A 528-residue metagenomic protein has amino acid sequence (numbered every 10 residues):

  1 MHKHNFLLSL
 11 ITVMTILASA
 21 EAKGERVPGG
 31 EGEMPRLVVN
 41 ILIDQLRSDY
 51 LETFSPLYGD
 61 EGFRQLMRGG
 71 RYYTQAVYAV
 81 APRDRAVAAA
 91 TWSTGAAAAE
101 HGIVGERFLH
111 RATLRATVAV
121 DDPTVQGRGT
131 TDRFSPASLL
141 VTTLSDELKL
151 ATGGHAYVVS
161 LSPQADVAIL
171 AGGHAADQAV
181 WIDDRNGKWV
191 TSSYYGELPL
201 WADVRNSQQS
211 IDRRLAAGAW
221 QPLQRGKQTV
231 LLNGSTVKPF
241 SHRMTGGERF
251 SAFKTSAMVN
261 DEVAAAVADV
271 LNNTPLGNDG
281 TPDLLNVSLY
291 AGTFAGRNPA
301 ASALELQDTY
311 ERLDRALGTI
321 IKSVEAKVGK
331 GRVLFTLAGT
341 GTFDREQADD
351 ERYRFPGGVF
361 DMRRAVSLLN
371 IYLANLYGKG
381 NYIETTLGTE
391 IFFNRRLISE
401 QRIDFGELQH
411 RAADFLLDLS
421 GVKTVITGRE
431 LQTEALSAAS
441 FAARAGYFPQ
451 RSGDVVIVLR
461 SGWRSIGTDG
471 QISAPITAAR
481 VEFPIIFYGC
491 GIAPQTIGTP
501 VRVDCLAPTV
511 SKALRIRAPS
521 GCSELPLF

Functional and structural regions predicted by a protein language model:
K23-R71: Active-site-proximal N-terminal segment of extracellular/periplasmic enzymes that hydrolyze or transfer
V38, H155-S162, A168-I169, N260-T293 (+1 more regions): Active-site regions of oxyanion-processing enzymes, predominantly non-cytosolic
L51-H101, Y157-L161: Short, structured active-site-proximal loop/turn typified by the sulfatase FGly-forming signature C/S-X-P-X-R
Y58, Q75, D84, H101 (+10 more regions): Secreted, luminal/periplasmic, and some membrane-associated catalytic domains that remodel anionic oxygen-ester
I169-Q178, M244-S251, T255, N278-L313 (+1 more regions): Active-site His/acidic residue clusters
Q178-A266, D279: Long, well-ordered, tryptophan-enriched scaffold segments
K254-D279, G292-V333, R411: A long, amphipathic alpha-helix that forms part of the scaffold/cap immediately adjacent to metal-dependent active
F360-D404, Q471-L514, F528: Substrate-binding rim/cap in mid-to-C-terminal beta-strand-loop elements of soluble/periplasmic
